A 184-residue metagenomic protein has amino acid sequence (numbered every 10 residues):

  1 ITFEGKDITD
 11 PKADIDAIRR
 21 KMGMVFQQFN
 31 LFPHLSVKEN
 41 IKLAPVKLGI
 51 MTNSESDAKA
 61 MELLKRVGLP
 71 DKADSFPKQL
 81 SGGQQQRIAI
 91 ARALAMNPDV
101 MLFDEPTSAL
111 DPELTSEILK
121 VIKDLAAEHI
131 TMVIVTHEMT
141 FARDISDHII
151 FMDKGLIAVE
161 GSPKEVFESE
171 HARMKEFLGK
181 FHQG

Functional and structural regions predicted by a protein language model:
I1-P163: ABC family nucleotide-binding domain
K154, A158, K164-G184: C-terminal boundary and immediately downstream tail of ABC-type ATPase nucleotide-binding domains
